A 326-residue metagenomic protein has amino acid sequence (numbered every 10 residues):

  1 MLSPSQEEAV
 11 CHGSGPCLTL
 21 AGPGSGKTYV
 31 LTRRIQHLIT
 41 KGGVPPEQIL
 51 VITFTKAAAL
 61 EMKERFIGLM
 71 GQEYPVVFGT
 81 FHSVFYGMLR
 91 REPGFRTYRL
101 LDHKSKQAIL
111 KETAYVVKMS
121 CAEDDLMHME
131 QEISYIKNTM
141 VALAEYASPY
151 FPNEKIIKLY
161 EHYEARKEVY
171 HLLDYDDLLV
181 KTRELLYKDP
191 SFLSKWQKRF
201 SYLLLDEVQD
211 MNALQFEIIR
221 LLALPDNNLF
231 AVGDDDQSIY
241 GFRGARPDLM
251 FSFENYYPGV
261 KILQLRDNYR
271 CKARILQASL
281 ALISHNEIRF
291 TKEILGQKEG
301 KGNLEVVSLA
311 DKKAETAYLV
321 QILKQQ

Functional and structural regions predicted by a protein language model:
M1-C11, G15-T19, L50, A58 (+3 more regions): Conserved helicase NTPase motor core
M1-R96, S194, D248, Q277-L280: P-loop NTPase Walker
G13, E73-P75, P93-D177, F200 (+3 more regions): ATP-hydrolysis module of ASCE/P-loop NTPase motor domains, specifically the Walker B Asp-Glu catalytic pair
G15, V44-Q48, Y74, P225-N228 (+3 more regions): Short glycine-/polar-rich loops that comprise or flank the Walker A/P-loop and associated switch/sensor motifs
T19, P23-L31, P258-K261, D267-Q326: Helicase P-loop NTPase motor core
V44-K56, V76, D206, V232 (+4 more regions): Conserved RecA-like ASCE P-loop NTPase motor core of nucleic-acid helicases/translocases
A58-M62, F85-L89, S238-G241, C271-Q277 (+2 more regions): Switch/connector loops and helix/strand junctions flanking conserved nucleotide-binding motifs in nucleotide-processing
F66, E112-V116, A278-N286: Conserved AAA+ ATPase "sensor/coupling" helix adjacent to the nucleotide-binding pocket
